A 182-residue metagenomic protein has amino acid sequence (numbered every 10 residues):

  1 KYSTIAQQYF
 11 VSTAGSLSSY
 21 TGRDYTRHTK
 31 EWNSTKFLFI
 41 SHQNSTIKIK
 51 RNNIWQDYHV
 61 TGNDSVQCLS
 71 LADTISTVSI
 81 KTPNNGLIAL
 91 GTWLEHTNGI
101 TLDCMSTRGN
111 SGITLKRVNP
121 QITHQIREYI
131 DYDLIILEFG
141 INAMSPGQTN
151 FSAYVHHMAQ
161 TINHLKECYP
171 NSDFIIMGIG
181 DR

Functional and structural regions predicted by a protein language model:
K1, L69, I175: Extended interaction regions within the primary functional domain
Y2-G22: Short carbohydrate-recognition loop motifs
S16-W55, G86-I88, W93-R182: Alpha-helical cap/lid subdomain in secreted, periplasmic, or secretory-pathway luminal O-acyl-processing enzymes
T29-E31, A72-T74, P83: Solvent-exposed loop and beta-edge segments used for protein-protein assembly and interaction
T46, V66-C68, T77, A89: Short, acidic/polar N-cap/turn motifs at the starts of alpha helices
T46-K48, D57-H59, T77-S79: Ser/Thr- (and often Asn-) enriched beta-sheet segments in non-cytosolic proteins
I54-T74: Extracellular carbohydrate recognition and processing domains and analogous Trp-centered ligand-binding platforms
S79-G86: Short beta-strand-plus-loop segments that form exposed binding edges in beta-rich domains
